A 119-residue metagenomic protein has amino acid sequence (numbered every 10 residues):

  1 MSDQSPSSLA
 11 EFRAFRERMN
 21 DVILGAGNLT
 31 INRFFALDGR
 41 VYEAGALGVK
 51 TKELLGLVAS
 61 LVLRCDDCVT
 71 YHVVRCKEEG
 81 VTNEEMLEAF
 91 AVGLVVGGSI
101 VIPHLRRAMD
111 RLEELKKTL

Functional and structural regions predicted by a protein language model:
M1-T51, H104-L119: Acidic, glycine/proline-rich low-complexity segments that act as flexible tails and inter-domain linkers
A36, R40, V58, V92-V95: Residues within well-ordered alpha-helical secondary structure of globular protein domains
G45-L63, N83-A89: Immediate flanking context of iron-sulfur cluster ligation sites
C65-C68: Short cysteine clusters
Y71-N83: Iron-sulfur (Fe-S) cluster-binding segments and ferredoxin-like electron-carrier domains, especially [2Fe-2S]
G80-V92, K116-L119: Charge-rich, acidic-biased intrinsically disordered regions
L87-R111: C-terminal structural segments of small proteins and small subunits
